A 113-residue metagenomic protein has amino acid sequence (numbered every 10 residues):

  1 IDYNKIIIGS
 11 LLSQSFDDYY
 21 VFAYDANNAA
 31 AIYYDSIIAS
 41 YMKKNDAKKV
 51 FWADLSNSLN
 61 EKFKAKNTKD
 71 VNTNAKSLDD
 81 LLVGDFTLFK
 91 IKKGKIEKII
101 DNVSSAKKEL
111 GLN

Functional and structural regions predicted by a protein language model:
I1-D17, K108-N113: N-terminal leader/targeting and pre-domain segments
I1-I6, I38, L88, K98: Gram-positive cell-envelope targeting signals
I1-Y3, F22-A26, D46-N72: Thiol-based oxidoreductase modules, predominantly thioredoxin-like and allied folds used for disulfide exchange
I7-A53: Local sequence-structure signature of Cys/Sec-based thiol-disulfide redox active-site neighborhoods
S13-S15, D80-V83: Extracellular/periplasmic catalytic domains that process cell-envelope and extracellular macromolecules
A26-A30, N57-N60, I96-E97, S105: Short acidic, S/G/P-rich loop/turn micro-motifs used as interaction or catalytic elements
D70-L82: Short, solvent-exposed, Trp/other aromatic-anchored flexible loops in extracytoplasmic proteins
L81-N113: Non-catalytic, surface beta->alpha helical segment in thiol-disulfide oxidoreductase systems
